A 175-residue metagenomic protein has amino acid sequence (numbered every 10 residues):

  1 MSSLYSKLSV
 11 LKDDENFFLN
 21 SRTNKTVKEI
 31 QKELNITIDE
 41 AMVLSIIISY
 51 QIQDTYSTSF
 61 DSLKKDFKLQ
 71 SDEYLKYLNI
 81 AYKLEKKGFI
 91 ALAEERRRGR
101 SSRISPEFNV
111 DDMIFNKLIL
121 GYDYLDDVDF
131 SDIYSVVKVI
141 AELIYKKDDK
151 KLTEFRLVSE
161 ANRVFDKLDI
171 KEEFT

Functional and structural regions predicted by a protein language model:
M1-T175: Intrinsically disordered, low-complexity N-terminal extensions of AAA+/P-loop NTPases that precede the structured
